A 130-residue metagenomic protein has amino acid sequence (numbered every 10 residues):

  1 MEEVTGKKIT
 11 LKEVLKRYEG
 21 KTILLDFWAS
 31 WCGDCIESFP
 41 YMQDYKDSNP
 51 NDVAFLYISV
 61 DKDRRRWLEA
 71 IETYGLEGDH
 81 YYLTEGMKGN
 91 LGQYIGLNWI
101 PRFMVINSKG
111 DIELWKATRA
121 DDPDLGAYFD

Functional and structural regions predicted by a protein language model:
E2-I23: A short beta-strand-turn-helix
E2-V4, D79-T84: Short acidic-hydrophobic, aromatic-tinged amphipathic segments that line or gate anion-handling sites
E19, F27-D44: Conserved redox-active cysteine motifs that mediate thiol-disulfide chemistry, especially di-cysteine Cys-X(1-2)-Cys
E19-I23, P50-A54, G75-E77, S108: Loop/turn elements at helix/coil->beta-strand transitions in domains of secreted/extracellular proteins
L25, L56-I58, Y81, M104: Conserved hydrophobic packing residues within short motifs/helices of P-loop NTPase cores of ABC-family ATPases
E37-Y74, M87-G92: Structural microenvironment flanking redox-active thiols in thiol-disulfide oxidoreductases
L76, L83-D130: Thiol/disulfide oxidoreductase modules built on the thioredoxin-like
